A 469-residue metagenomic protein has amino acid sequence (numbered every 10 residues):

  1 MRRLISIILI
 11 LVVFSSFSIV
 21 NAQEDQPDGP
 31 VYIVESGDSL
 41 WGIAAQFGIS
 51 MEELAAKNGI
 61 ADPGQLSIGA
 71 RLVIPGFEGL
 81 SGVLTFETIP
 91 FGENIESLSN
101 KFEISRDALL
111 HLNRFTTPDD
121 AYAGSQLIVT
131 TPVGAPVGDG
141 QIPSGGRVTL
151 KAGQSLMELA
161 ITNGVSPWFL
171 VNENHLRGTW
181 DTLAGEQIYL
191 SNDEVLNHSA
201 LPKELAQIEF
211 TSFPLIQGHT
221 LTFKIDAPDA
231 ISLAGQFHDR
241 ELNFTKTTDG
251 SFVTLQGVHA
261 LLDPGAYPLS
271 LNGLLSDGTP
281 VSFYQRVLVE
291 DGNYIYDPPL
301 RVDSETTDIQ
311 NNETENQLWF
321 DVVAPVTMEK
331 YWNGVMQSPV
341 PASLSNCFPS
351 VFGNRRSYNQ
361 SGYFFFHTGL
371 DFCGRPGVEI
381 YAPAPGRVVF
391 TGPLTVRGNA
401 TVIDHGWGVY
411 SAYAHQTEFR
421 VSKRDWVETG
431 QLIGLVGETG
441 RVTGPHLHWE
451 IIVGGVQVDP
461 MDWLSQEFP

Functional and structural regions predicted by a protein language model:
M1-S6: Positively charged n-region of N-terminal signal peptides that target proteins for export
I7-S16: Bacterial N-terminal signal peptides
Q23-E35, G42, S50-P90, S105-P143 (+4 more regions): Extracellular LysM carbohydrate-binding repeats and other cell-envelope/extracellular binding modules
E35-Q46, F91-K101, A152-T162: Extracytoplasmic Gram-positive cell-surface binding/anchoring modules and repeats
G42, V340-P469: Catalytic cores of peptidoglycan-degrading enzymes
F77, P132, I161, D193 (+4 more regions): Short, surface-exposed secondary-structure boundary micro-motifs
S81-L84, P136-P143, A152, E158 (+5 more regions): Non-catalytic extracellular/periplasmic "stalk" and linker regions immediately N-terminal to catalytic or recognition
